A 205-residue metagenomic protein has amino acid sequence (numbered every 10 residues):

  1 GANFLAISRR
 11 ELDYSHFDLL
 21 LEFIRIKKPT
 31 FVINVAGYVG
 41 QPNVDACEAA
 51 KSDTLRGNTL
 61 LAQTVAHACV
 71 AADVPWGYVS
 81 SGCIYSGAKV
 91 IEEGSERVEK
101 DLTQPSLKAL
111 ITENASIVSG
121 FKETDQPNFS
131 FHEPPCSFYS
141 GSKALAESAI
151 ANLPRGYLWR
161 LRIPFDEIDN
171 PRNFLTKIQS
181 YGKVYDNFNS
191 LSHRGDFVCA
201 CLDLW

Functional and structural regions predicted by a protein language model:
A2-F23: Adenosine-cofactor binding site in Rossmann-like domains, unifying the SAM/SAH pocket of S-adenosylmethionine-dependent
I7, V32-A36, W76-G82, S86 (+1 more regions): SDR active-site strand-loop-helix element
S15, A49-T64, F129, E133 (+2 more regions): Glycine-rich NAD(P)-binding loop of the Rossmann-fold in SDR/ketoreductase-type enzymes
F17-T59: NAD(P)H-binding glycine-rich loop region in Rossmannoid oxidoreductase-like domains and their noncatalytic homologs
I24, C201-W205: Hydrophobic "lid"/C-terminal helical patch of Rossmann-like NAD(P)-dependent dehydrogenase/epimerase domains
A46-G77, I84, E93-L110: NAD(P)-cofactor binding segment of oxidoreductase domains
E99-L158, R162: Active-site Tyr-X1-5-Lys
C136, E147-L202: NAD(P)-dependent short-chain dehydrogenase/reductase
